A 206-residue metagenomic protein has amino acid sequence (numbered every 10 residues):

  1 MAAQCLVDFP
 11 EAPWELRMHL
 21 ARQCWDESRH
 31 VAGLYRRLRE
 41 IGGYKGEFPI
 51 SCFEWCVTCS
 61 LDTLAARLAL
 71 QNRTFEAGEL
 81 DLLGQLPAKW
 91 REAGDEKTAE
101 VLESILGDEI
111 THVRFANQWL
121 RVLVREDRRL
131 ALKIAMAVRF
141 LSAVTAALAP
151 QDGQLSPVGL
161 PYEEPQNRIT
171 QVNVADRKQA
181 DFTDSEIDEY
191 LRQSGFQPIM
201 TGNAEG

Functional and structural regions predicted by a protein language model:
M1-G206: Non-heme di-metal
